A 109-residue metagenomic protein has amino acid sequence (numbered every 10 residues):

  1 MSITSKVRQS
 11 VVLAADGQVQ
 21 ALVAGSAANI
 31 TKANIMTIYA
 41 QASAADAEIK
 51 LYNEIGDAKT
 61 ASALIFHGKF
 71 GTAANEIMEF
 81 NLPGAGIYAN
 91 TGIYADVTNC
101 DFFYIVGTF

Functional and structural regions predicted by a protein language model:
M1-T31, D96-F109: C-terminal interaction-tip segments
T31, A73, G86-Y88: Surface-exposed coil/turn segments at beta-strand junctions on protein surfaces, enriched
M36-I38, A85-N99: Noncatalytic modules at the cell exterior or secretory-pathway interfaces, chiefly beta-strand-rich lectin/adhesion
A42, N53, V97-N99: Residues on the solvent-exposed faces and adjacent turns of beta-rich solenoids used to engage binding targets
A44-L64, Y104-G107: Short, surface-exposed beta-strand/strand-loop-strand elements in extracellular ectodomains
K69-E76: Short proline/glycine- and polar residue-rich coil/turn motifs
I77-A85: Exposed aromatic-hydrophobic patches
